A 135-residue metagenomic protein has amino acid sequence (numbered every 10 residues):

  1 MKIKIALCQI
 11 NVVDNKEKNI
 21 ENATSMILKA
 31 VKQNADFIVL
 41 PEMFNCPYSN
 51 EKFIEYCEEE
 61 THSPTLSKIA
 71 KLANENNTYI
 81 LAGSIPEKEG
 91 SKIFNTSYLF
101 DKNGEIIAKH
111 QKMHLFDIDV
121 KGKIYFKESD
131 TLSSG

Functional and structural regions predicted by a protein language model:
K2, L7-Q9, Q33-Y56: Short, conserved active-site loops that position catalytic residues or coordinate cofactors/metal ions across diverse
K2-D14, T96, K109-K112: Active-site-proximal beta-strand elements of phosphoester/diester hydrolases
N11-D14, F44-P47, H114-F116: Feature marks short, surface-exposed loop/turn motifs that line or immediately flank catalytic pockets and channel
E21-F37, L66-Y79: A short, N-terminal amphipathic alpha-helix
K29-L40, F126-G135: Active-site beta-loop-alpha substructure in enzyme catalytic cores, prototypically the cysteine-centered nucleophile
F53-E60, Y125: Short glycine-enriched, charge-decorated loop/helix-capping segments at active-site entrances that position
N77-E89: Short, conserved loop-to-beta-strand elements that form functional interface hotspots
K88-G135: Active-site catalytic loop in hydrolytic enzyme cores
